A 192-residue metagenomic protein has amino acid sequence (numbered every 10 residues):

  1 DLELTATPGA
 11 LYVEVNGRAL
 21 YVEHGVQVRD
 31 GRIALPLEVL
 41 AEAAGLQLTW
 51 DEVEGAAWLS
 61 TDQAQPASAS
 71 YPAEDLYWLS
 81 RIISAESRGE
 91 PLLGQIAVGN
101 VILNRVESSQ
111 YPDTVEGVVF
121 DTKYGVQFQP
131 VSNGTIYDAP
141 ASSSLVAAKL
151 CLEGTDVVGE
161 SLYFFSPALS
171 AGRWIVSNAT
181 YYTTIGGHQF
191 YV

Functional and structural regions predicted by a protein language model:
D1-S80: Primary recognition of N-terminal secretory signal peptides and signal-anchoring hydrophobic helices
P66-V192: Bacterial extracytoplasmic/cell-wall-associated proteins, especially those involved in peptidoglycan
